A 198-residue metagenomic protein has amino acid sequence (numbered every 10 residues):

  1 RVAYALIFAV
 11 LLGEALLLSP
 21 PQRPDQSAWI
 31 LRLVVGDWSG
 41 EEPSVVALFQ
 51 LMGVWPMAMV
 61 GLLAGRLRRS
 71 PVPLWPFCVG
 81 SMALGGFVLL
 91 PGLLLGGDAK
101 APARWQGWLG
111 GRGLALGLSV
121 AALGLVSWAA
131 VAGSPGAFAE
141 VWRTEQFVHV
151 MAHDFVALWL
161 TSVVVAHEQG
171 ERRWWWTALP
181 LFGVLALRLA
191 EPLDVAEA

Functional and structural regions predicted by a protein language model:
R1-A15, A115-L123: Alpha-helical transmembrane segments
A9-A28: Alpha-helical transmembrane segments of multi-pass membrane proteins
L18-P21, A64-R68, W128-A139: Juxtamembrane "helix-exit" motif on the non-cytosolic side of transmembrane helices
R23-G36, A103, G133-T144: Membrane-interface helix termini and inter-helical loops of multi-pass transporters
G36-V54: Interfacial helix-start motif at the membrane-water boundary
Q50-M59, F87-L94, D154-V165: Hydrophobic cores of alpha-helical transmembrane segments in multi-pass inner/ER membrane proteins, independent
F77-L94, W175-E191: Hydrophobic, aromatic-rich membrane-embedded alpha-helical segments
L90-A137: Membrane-proximal helix-loop-helix units in multi-pass membrane proteins
